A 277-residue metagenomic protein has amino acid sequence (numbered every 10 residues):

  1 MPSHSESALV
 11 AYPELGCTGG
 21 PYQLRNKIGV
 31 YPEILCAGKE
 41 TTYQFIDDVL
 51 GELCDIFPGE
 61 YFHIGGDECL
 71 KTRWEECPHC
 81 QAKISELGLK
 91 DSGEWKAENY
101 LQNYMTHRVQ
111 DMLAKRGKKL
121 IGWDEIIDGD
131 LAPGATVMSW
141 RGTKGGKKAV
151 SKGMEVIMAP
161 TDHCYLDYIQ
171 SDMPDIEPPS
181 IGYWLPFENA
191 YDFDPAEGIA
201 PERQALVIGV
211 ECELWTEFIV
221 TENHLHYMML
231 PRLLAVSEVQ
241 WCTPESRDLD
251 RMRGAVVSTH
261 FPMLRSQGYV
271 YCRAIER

Functional and structural regions predicted by a protein language model:
M1-M112: Aromatic-lined carbohydrate-binding surfaces of glycoside hydrolases
G51-P58, D111-A114, K118, E238 (+2 more regions): Generic secondary-structure signature for well-ordered alpha-helical cores
K119-A135, S139-R277: Flexible, acidic glycine-rich loops studded with aromatic residues
